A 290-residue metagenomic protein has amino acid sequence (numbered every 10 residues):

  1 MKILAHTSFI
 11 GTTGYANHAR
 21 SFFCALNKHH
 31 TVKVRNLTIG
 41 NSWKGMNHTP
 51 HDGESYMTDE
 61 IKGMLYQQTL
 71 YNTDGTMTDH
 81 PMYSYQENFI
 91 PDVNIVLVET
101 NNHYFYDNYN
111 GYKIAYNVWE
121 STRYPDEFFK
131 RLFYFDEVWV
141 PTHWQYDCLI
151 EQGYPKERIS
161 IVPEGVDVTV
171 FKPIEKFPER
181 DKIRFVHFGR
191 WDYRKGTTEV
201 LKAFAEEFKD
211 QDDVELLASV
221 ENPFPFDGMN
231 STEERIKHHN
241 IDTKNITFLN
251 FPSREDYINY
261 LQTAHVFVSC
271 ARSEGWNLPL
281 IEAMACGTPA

Functional and structural regions predicted by a protein language model:
L4, G45-G153: Extended catalytic core of nucleotide-activated donor transferases of GT-like folds
L4, P178-K195, L201-F204, L216-A218: Conserved donor-binding/catalytic core segment of Leloir-type glycosyltransferases
D126-E127, G165-K182: Acidic anion/phosphate-binding donor-loop and adjacent secondary structure in glycosyltransferase catalytic cores
D136-D147, P155-P173: Donor nucleotide-sugar binding/catalytic pocket of nucleotide-sugar-dependent glycosyltransferases
M229-I258: Nucleotide-activated donor-binding/catalytic signature segment of Leloir-type glycosyltransferases, i.e., the conserved
N259-A264: Short alpha-helical donor nucleotide-sugar binding micro-motif in glycosyltransferases
R272: Aromatic "clamp/platform" in nucleotide-sugar-dependent glycosyltransferases that forms part of the donor/acceptor
